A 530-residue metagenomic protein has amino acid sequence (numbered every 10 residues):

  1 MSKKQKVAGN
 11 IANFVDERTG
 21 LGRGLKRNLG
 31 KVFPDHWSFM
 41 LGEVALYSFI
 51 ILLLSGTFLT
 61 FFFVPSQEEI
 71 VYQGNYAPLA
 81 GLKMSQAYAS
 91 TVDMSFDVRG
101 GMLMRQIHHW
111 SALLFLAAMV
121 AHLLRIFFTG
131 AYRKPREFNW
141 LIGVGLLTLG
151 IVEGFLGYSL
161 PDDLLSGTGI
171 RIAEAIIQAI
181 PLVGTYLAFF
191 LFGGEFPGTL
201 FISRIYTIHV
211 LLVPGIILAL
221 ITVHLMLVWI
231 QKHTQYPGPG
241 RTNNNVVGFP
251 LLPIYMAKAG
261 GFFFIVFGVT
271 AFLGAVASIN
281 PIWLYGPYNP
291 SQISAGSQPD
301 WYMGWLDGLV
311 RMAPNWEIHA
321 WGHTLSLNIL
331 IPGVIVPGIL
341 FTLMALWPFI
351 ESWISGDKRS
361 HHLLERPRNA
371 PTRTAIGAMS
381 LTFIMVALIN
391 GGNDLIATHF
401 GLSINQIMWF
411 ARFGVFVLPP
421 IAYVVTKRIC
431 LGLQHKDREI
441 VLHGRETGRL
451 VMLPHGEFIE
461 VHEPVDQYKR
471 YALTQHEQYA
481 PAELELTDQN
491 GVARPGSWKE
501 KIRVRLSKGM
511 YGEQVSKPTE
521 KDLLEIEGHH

Functional and structural regions predicted by a protein language model:
M1-M312, I331-H530: Membrane-embedded alpha-helical bundles that constitute the cytochrome b-like, heme-associated redox core of multi-pass
M312-I329: Membrane-interface amphipathic/re-entrant loop segments adjacent to transmembrane helices in multi-pass membrane
